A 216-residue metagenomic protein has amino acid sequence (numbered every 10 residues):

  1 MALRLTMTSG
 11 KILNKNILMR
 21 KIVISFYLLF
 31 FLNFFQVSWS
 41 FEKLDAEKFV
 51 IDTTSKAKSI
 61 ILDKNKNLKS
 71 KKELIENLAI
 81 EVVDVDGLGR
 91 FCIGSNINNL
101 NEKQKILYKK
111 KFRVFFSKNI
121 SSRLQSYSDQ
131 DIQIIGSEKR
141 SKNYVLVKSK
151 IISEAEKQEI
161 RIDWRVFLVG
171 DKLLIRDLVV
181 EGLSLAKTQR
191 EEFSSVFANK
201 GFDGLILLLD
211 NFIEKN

Functional and structural regions predicted by a protein language model:
L13-F26: Bacterial N-terminal signal peptides that target proteins for export
S25-F34: Bacterial N-terminal signal peptides
F34-F41: Sec/Tat signal peptide C-region and signal peptidase I cleavage site
K43-I120: Early exported N-terminus immediately downstream of N-terminal targeting peptides
K118-I160, F212-N216: Surface-exposed, charged secondary-structure patches
E159-K187: Short beta-strand edge/turn micro-motifs at domain boundaries
D177-N216: Low-complexity, intrinsically disordered terminal/linker segments enriched in charged and Gly/Pro repeats
